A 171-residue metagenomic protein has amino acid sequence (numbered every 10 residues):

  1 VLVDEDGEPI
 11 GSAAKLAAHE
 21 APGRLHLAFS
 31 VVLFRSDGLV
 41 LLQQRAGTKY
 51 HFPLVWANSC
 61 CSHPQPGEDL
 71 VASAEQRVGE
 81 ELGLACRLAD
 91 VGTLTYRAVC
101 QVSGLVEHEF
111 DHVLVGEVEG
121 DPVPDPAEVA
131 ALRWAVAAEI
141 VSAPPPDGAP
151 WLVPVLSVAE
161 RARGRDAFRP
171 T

Functional and structural regions predicted by a protein language model:
V1-S36: Acidic, metal-coordinating catalytic segment for phosphate/diphosphate chemistry, firing primarily on the Nudix
A13-K15, A46, E128: Residue-level structural signal for beta-strand termini and adjacent loop
A17, L54, P66, G92-Q101 (+1 more regions): Nudix hydrolase/Nudix homology domain
A28-C60: A glycine-rich, hydrophobic loop/mini-helix early in the fold
L41-L42, A57-V91, L114: The catalytic Nudix box helix
Y50, C86, A167-F168: Intrinsically disordered, low-complexity, charged terminal extensions of DNA damage-control enzymes
